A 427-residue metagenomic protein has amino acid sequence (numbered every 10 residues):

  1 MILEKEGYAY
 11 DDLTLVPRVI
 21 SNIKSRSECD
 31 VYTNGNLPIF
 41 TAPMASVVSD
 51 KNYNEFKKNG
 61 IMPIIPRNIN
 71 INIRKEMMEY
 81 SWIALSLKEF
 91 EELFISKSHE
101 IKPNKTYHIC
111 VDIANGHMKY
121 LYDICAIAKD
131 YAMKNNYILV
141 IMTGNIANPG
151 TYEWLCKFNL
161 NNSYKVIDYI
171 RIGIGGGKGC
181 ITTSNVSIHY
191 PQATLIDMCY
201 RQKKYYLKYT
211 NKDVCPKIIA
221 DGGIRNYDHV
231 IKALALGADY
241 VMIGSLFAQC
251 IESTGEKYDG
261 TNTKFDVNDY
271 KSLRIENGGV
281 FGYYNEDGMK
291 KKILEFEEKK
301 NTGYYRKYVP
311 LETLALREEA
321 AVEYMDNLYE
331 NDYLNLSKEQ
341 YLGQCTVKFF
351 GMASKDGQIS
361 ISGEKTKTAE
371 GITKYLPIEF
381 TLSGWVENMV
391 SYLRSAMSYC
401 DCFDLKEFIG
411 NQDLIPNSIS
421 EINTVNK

Functional and structural regions predicted by a protein language model:
M1-K217, S245-C250, T424: Active-site entrance/lid segments in N-terminal catalytic domains of soluble metabolic enzymes
M1-S21, S187-A220, R225-K427: Alpha/beta catalytic cores of nucleotide-metabolism and tRNA/nucleoside-modifying enzymes
